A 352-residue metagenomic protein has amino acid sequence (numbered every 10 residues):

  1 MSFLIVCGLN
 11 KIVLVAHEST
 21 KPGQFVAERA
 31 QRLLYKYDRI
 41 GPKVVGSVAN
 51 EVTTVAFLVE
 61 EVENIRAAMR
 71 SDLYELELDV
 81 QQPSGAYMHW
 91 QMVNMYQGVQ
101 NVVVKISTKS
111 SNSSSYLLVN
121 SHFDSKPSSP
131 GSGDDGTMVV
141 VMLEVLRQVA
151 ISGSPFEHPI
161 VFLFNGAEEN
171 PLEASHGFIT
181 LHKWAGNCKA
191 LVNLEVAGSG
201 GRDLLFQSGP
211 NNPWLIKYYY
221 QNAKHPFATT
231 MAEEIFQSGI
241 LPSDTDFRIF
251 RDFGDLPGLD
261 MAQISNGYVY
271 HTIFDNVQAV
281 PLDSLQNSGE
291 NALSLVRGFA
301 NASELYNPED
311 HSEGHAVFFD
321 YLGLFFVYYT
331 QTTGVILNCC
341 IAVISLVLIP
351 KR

Functional and structural regions predicted by a protein language model:
M1-E18: Hydrophobic alpha-helical transmembrane signal-anchor segments
S2-C7, S288-G289, T332-C339: Alpha-helical transmembrane segments in eukaryotic/viral proteins
L14-Y328: Soluble extramembrane regions of membrane proteins in the secretory/endomembrane system
D320-R352: Core alpha-helical transmembrane segments of integral membrane proteins
